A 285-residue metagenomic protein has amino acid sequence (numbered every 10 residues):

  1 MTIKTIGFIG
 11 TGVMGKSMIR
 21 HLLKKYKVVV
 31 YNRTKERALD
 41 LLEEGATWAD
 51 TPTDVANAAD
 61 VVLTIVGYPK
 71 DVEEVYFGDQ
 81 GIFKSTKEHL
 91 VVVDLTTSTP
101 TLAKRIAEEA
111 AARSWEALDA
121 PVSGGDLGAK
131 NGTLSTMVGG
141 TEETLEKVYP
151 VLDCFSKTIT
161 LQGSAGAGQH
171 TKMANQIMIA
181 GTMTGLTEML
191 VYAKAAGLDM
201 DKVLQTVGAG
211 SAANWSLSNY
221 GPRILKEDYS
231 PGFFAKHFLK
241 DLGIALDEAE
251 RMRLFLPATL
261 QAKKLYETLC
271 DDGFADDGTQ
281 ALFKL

Functional and structural regions predicted by a protein language model:
M1-T64, L95-T96: NAD(P)+-binding Rossmann beta1-loop-alpha1 motif at the extreme N-terminus of oxidoreductases
T34, Y68, T141: Residues in the short beta-alpha loop(s) of Rossmann-like NAD(P)-binding domains
P52-N57, V61, P69-L134: Rossmann-like NAD(P)(H) cofactor-binding subdomain of soluble oxidoreductases
T64, N131-G139, S164-A196, V207-N219 (+2 more regions): Active-site-proximal catalytic alpha-helix in oxidoreductases
S98-Q176: Rossmann-fold dinucleotide-binding core
A213-T279, L285: Interdomain hinge/lid region at the active-site interface of Rossmann-like NAD(P)-dependent oxidoreductases
